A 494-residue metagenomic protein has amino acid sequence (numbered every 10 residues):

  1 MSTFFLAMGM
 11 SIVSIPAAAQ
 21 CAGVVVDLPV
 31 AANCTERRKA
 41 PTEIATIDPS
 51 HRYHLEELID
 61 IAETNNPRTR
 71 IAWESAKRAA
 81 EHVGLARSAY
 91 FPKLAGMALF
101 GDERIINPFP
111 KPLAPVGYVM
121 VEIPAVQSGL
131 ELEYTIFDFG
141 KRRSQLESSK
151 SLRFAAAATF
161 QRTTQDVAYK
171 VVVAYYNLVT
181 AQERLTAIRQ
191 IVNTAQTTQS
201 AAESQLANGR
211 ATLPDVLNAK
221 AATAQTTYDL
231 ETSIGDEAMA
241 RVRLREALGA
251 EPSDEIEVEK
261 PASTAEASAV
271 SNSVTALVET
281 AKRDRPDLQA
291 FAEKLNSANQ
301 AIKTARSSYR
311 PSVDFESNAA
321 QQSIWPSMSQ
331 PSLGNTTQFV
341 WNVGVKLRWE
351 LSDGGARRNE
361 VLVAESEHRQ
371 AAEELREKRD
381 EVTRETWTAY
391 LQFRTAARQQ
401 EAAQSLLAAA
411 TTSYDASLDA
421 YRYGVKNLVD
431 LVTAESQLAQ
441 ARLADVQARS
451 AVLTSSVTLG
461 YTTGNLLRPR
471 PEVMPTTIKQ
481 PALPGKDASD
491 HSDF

Functional and structural regions predicted by a protein language model:
S2-V13: Bacterial N-terminal signal peptides
T3, R162-T280, Q392, A396 (+4 more regions): Periplasmic alpha-helical coiled-coil/stalk elements that build and connect Gram-negative outer-membrane
A7, A18-L28, R104, P252 (+1 more regions): Acidic, low-complexity, intrinsically disordered peripheral segments
A19-F91, A95, P252, E259-N296 (+3 more regions): Bacterial Sec-pathway N-terminal export signals of envelope proteins
A40-H51, M97-E131, E259-S271, K303 (+3 more regions): Small/polar, glycine/serine/threonine/aspartate-rich low-complexity segments that form flexible
I59, G129-E131, Y175, V278 (+2 more regions): Membrane-embedded beta-strand positions in outer-membrane beta-barrel channels/transporters
R70-E74, R87, E122, I136-T164 (+7 more regions): Sec/SRP-type N-terminal targeting helices
L206-R210, Y421-V425, T462, L466: A short glycine-centered flexible hinge/capping loop motif at secondary-structure junctions
